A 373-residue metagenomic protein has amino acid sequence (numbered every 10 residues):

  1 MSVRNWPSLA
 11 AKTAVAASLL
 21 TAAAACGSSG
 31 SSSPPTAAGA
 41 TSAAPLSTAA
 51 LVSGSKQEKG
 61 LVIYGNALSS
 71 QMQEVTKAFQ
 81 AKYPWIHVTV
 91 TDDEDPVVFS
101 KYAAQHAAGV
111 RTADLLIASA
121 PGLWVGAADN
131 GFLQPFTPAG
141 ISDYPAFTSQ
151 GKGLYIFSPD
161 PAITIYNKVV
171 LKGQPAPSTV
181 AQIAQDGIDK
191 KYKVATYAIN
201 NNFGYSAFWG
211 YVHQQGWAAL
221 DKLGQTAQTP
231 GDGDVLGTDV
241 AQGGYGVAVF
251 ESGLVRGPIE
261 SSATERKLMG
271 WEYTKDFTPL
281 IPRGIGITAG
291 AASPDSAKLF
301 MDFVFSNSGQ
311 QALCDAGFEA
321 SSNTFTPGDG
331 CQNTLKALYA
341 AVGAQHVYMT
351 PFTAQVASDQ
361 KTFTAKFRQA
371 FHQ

Functional and structural regions predicted by a protein language model:
A22-A25: C-terminal motif of bacterial Sec signal peptides marking the signal peptidase cleavage site
G27-G30: Bacterial signal peptide processing site
A37-E74, I199, R283: Extracytoplasmic "Venus flytrap"
V62-T76, T89-A103, R111-Y245, P258: Extracytoplasmic ligand-binding site segments that recognize negatively charged/polar headgroups
A146, P159-I163, D221-L223, Q228-P230 (+1 more regions): Periplasmic-binding protein-like
I165-V170, W209-G210, I281-P294, A312-L313: A bilobed periplasmic-binding-protein/Venus flytrap-type ligand-binding module shared by bacterial periplasmic
T288-P351: Mature extracytoplasmic/periplasmic domains
A344-Q373: Conserved C-terminal helix/tail region of periplasmic/extracytoplasmic solute-binding proteins
